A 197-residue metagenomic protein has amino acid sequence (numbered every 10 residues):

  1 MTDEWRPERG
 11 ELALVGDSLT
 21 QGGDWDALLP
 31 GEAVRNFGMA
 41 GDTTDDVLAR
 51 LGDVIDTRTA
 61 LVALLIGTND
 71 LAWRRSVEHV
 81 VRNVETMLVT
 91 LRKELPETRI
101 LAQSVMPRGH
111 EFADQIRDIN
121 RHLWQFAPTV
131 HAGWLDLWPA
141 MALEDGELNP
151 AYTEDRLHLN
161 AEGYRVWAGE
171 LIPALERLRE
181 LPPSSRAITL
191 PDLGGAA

Functional and structural regions predicted by a protein language model:
M1-L61: Serine-esterase "nucleophile elbow" of acetyl-processing enzymes
A27-A33, A49-A197: Alpha-helical cap/lid subdomain in secreted, periplasmic, or secretory-pathway luminal O-acyl-processing enzymes
